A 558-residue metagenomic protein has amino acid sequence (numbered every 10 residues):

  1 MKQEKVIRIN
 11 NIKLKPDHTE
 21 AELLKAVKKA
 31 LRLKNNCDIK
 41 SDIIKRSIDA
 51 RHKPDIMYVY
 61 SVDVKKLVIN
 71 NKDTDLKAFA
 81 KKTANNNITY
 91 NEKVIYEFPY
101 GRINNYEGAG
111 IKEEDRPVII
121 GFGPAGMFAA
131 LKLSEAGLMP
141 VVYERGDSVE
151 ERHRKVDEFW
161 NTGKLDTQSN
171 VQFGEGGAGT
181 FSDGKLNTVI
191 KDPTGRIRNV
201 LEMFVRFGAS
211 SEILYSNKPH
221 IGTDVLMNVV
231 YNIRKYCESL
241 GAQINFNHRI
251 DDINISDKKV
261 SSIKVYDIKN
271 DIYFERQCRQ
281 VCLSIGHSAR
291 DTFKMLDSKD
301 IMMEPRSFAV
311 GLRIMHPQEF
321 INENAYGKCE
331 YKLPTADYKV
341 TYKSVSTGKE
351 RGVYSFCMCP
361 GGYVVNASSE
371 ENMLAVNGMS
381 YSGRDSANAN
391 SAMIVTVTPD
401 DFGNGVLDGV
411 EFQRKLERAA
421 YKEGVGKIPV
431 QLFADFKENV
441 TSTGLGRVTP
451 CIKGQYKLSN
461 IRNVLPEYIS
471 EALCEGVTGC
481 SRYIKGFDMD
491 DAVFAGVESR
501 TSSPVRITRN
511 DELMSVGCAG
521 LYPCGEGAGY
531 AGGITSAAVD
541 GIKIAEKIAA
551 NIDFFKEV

Functional and structural regions predicted by a protein language model:
K2-Y58, V64-F181, K185-V558: Residues forming the flavin
